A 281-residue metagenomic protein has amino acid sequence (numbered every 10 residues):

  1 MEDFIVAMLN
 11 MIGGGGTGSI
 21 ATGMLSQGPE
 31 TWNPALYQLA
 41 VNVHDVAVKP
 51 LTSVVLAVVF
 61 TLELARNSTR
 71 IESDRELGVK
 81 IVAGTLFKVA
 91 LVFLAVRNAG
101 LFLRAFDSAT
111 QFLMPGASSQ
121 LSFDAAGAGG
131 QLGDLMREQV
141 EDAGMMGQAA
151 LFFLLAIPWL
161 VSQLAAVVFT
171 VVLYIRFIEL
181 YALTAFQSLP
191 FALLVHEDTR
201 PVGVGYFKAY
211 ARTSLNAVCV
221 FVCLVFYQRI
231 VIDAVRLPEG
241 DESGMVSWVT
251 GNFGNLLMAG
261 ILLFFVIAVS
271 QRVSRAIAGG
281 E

Functional and structural regions predicted by a protein language model:
M1-F4, R75-A99, G203-N216: Alpha-helical transmembrane segments and their helix-start/interface "positive-inside/aromatic belt" motifs in integral
M1-V55, S68: Binding/recognition "hotspot" determinant
D3, P34-V46, T69-L77, I81 (+8 more regions): Membrane-helix interfacial "entry" motifs
G14, P50, V54-V58, T85-V92 (+4 more regions): Hydrophobic alpha-helical membrane-embedded or membrane-associated segments
V43-L51, L86-A90, V167, V171 (+3 more regions): Loop-to-transmembrane-helix entry motif
V55-A90, F186-R200: Hydrophobic transmembrane alpha-helix segments characteristic of membrane transport and insertion machinery
A90-F186, P190, V220, L224-G279: Non-cytosolic segments of integral membrane proteins
F191-K208, V273-G280: Alpha-helical transmembrane segments
